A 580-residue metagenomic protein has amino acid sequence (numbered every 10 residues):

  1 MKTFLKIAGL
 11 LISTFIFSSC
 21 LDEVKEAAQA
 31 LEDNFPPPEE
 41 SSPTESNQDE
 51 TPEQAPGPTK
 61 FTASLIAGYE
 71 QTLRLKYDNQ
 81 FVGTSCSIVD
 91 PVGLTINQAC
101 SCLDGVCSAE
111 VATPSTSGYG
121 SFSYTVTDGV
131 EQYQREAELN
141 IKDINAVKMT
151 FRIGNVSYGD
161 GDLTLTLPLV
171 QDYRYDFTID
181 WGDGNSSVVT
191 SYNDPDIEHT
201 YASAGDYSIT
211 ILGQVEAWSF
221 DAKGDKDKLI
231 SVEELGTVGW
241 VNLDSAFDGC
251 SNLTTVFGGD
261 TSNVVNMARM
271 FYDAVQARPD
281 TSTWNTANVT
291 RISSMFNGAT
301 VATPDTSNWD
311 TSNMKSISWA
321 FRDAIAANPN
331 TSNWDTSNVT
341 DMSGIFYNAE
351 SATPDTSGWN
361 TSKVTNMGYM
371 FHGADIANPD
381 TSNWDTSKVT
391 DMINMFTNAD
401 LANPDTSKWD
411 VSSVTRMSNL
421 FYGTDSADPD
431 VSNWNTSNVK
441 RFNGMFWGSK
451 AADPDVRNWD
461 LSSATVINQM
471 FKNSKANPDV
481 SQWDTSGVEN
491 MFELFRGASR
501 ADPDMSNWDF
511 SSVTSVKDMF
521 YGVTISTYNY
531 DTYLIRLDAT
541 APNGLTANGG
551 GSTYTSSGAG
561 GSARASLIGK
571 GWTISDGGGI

Functional and structural regions predicted by a protein language model:
M1-S18: Sec-dependent bacterial lipoprotein signal peptides
T14-T62, G129-I144: Bacterial Sec-dependent N-terminal signal peptides
E53-S87, G161-Q171: Solvent-exposed, low-complexity, repeat-rich "mucin-like" stalks and linkers
L73-S108: Surface-exposed or secretory-pathway low-complexity segments enriched in glycine-proline and Ser/Thr/acidic residues
V89-T95, G129, D180-S186: Change "in extracellular beta-sheet-rich domains … of secreted and cell-surface proteins" to "in beta-sheet-rich domains
P114-G118, A202-G205: Surface-exposed, short loops/turns at beta-strand junctions within beta-sandwich domains
G118-G129: A short beta-strand micro-motif common to beta-rich folds, especially ectodomain repeats
I144-I580: Negatively charged
